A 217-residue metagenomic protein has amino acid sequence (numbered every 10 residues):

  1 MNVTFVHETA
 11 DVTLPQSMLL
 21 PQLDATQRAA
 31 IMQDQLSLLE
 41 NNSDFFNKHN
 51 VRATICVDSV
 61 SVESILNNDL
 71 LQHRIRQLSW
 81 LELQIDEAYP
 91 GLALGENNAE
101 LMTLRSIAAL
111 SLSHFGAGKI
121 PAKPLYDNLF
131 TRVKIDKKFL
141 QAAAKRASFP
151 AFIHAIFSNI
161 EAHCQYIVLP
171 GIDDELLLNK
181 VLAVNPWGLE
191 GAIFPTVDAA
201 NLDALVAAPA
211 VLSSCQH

Functional and structural regions predicted by a protein language model:
M1-R76: Bacterial c-di-GMP phosphodiesterase EAL domain
V3-V12, Q84-G91, F115-G118, K123 (+1 more regions): EAL-family c-di-GMP phosphodiesterase catalytic domain
Q22-Q27, V57, L83-A88, A142-A143: Surface-exposed cleft-lining segments at the edges of enzyme active sites
N41-H49, L66-W80, A99-R105, P124-L129 (+1 more regions): Acidic (Asp/Glu)-rich catalytic clusters
E63-L66, L92-G95, N179: Short, solvent-exposed polar/charged micro-motifs at secondary-structure junctions
N67-L71, E96-A99, A147-A155: Charged helix-capping and loop-helix junction motifs
L81, N97-H114, I160-L169: Short beta-strand/loop segments at the ligand-binding rim of alpha/beta enzyme cores
